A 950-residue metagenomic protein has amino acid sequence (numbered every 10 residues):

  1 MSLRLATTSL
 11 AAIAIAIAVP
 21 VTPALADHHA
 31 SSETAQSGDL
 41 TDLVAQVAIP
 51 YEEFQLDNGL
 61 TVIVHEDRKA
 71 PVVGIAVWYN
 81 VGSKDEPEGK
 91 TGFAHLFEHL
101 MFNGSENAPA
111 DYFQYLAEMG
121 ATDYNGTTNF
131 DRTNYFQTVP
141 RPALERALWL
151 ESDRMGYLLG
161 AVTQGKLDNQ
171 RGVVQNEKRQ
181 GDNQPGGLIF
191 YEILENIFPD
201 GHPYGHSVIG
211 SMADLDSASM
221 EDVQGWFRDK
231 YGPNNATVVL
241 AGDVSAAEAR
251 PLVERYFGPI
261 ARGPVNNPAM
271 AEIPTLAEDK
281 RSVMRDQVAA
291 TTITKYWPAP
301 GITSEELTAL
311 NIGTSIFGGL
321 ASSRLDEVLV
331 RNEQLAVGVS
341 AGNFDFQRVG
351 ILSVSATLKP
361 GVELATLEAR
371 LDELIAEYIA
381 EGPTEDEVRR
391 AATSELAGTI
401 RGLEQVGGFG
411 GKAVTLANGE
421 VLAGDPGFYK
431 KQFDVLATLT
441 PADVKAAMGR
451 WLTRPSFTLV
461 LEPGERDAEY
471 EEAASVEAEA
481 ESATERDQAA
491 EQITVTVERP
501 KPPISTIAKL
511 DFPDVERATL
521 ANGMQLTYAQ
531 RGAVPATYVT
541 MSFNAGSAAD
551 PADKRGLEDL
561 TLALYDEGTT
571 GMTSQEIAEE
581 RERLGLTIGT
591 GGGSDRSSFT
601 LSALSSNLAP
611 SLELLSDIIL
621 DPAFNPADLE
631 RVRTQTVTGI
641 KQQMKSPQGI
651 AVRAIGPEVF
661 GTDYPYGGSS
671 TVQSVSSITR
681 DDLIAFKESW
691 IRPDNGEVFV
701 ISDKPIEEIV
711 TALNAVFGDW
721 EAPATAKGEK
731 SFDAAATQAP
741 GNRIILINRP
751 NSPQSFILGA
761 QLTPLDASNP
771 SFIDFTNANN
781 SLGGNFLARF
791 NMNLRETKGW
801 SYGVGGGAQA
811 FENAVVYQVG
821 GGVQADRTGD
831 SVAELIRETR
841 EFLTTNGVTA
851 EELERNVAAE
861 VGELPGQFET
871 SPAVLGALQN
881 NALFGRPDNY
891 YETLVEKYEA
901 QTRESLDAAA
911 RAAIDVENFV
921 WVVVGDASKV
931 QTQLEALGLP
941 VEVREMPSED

Functional and structural regions predicted by a protein language model:
M1-A26: Gram-negative bacterial Sec-dependent N-terminal signal peptides
L25-I63, S245-R285, T292, Y296 (+11 more regions): Proteolytic maturation boundary segments
H65, A70-E88, G92-L96, A110-Y157 (+16 more regions): M16 family metallopeptidases and their MPP-like homologs
S152-V162, Y256-P264, D372-P383, D617-F624 (+3 more regions): A common structural junction motif
V173-G181, E272-D286, A392-L403, A603-L604 (+3 more regions): Short, conserved secondary-structure transition motifs
F227, G589, K687: Conserved, carboxylate-rich catalytic/transport cores that coordinate ions
